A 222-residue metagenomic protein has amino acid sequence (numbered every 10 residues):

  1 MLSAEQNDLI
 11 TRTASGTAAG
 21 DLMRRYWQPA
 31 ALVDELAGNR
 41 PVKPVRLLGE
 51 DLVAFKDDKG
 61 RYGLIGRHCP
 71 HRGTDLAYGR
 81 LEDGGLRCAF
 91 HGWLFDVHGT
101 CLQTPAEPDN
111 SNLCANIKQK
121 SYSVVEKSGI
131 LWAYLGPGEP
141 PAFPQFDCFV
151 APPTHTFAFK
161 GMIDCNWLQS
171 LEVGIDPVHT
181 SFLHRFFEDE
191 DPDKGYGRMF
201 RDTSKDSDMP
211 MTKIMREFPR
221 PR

Functional and structural regions predicted by a protein language model:
M1, L32-F157: Rieske [2Fe-2S] iron-sulfur-binding domain
M1-R24: A boundary/linker detector
T11-T13, T17, T74, T100 (+5 more regions): Residue-identity detector for threonine
R12, M23, I117, I163-W167: A structural signal for well-ordered alpha-helical scaffolds and beta->alpha junctions
Q28: Active-site-proximal "nucleotidyltransferase
R61, G138-R222: C-terminal catalytic domain of Rieske-type non-heme iron oxygenases
